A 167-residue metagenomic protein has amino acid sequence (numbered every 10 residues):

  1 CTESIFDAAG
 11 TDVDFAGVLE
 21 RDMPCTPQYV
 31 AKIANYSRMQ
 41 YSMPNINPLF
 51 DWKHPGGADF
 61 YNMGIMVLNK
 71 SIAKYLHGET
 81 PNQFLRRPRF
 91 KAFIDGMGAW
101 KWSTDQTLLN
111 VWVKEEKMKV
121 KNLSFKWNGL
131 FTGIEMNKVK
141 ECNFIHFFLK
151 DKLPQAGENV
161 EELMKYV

Functional and structural regions predicted by a protein language model:
C1-V167: Glycosyltransferase catalytic domains, chiefly GT-A lineage
